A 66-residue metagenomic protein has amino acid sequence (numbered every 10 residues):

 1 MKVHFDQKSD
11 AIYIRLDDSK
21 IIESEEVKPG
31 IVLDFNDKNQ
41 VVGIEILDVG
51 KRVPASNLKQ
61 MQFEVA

Functional and structural regions predicted by a protein language model:
M1-K2: Absolute protein N-terminus
F5-Q7, F35: Short, low-complexity Ser/Thr-rich regulatory SLiMs
Q7, A11-I14, N57-F63: N-terminal intrinsically disordered, cationic/polar leader segments that include organellar targeting peptides
R15-L16, E45: Short linear motifs in exposed loops
D17-K38: Amphipathic, hydrophobic secondary-structure cores in small proteins
F35-V65: C-terminal structural segments of small proteins and small subunits
